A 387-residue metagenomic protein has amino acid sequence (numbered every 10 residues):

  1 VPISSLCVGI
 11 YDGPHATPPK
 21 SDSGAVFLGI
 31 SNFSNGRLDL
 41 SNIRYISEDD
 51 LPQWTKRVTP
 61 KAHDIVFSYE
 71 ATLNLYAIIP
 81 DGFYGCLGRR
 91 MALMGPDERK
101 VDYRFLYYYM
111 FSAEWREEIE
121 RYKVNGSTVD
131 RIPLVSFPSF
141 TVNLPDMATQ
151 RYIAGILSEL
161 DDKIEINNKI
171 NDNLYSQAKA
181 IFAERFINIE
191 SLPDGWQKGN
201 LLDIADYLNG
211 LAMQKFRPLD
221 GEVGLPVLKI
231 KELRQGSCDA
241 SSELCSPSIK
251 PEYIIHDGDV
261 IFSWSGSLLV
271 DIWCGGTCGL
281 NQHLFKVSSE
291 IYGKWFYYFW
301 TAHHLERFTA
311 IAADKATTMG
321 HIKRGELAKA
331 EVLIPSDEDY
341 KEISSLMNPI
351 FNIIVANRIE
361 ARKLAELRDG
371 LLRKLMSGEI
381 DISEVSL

Functional and structural regions predicted by a protein language model:
V1-D12, S139-A212, L333, D337-S383: Non-catalytic DNA-recognition/assembly elements of restriction-modification systems
P2-P19, S31-I65, G82, G88 (+3 more regions): Sequence-specific dsDNA recognition surfaces
A16-S23, N42, R121-K123, Q197 (+2 more regions): Short coil/turn segments at secondary-structure boundaries
G29-I30, E48-S112, K229, I249-E306 (+2 more regions): A short beta-sheet element
Y69, G85-A92, R104, V124-A154 (+2 more regions): A short glycine-rich beta-alpha junction/loop motif
S386-L387: Amphipathic heptad-repeat alpha-helical coiled-coil/stalk segments that mediate oligomerization, filament/stalk
